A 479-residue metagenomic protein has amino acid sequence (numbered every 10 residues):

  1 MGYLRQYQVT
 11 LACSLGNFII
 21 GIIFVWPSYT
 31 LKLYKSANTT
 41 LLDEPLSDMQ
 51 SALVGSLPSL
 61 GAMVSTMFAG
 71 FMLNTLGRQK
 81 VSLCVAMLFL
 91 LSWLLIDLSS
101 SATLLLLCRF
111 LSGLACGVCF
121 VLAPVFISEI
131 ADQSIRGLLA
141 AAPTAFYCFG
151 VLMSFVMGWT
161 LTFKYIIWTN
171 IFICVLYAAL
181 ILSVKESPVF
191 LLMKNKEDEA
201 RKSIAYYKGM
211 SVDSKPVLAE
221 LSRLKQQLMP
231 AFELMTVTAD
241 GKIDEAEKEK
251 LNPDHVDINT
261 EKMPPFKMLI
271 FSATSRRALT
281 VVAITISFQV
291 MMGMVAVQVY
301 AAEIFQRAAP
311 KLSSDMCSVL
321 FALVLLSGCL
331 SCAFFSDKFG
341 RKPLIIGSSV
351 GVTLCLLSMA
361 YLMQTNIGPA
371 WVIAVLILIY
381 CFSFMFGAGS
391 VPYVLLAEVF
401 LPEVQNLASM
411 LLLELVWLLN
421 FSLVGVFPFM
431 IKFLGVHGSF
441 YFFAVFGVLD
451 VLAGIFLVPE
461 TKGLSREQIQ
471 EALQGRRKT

Functional and structural regions predicted by a protein language model:
M1-Y207, E233-T479: Alpha-helical transmembrane bundle of multi-pass membrane proteins
V212-L218: Boundary/linker segments of alpha-helical solenoid repeat arrays
L218-E220, M294: Plant-biased detector of terminal regions, especially N-terminal secretory signal peptides and adjacent cleavage-site
Q227-F232: Short, basic alpha-helical nucleic acid-contact segments in DNA-binding proteins and DNA transaction factors
